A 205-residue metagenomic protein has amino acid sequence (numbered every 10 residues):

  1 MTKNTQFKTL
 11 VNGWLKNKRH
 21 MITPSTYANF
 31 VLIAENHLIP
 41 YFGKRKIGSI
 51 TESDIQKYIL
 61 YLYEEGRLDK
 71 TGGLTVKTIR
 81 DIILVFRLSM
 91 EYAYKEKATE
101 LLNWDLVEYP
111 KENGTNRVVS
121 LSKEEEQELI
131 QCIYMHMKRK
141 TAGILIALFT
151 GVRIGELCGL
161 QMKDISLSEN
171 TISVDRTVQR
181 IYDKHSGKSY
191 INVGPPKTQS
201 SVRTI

Functional and structural regions predicted by a protein language model:
M1-S49, S53-Q56: N-terminal DNA-binding module of tyrosine recombinases/phage integrases
N12-K16, V31-I39, Q56-Y63, R87 (+2 more regions): Amphipathic, well-packed alpha-helical segments that form the structural scaffold of globular domains
H20, G48, G72, V119-S120 (+1 more regions): Helix-turn-helix-type domain boundary/helix-start signal
I33, H37, R45-S53, K57 (+2 more regions): N-terminal DNA-binding recognition helix of tyrosine site-specific recombinases/integrases
F42, Y63, Y94, A147-L148: Alpha-helix C-terminal capping/helix-coil junction sites
E65-G73, H185, S189-N192: Intrinsically disordered, low-complexity Ser/Thr- and acidic-rich flexible linkers and loops, especially at boundaries
G72-V76, R80-I82, K95, T99-I154 (+3 more regions): Basic, Lys/Arg- and aromatic-enriched nucleic-acid-binding interface segment
S173, Y182-K184, N192-I205: C-terminal catalytic core of Y-nucleophile DNA break-rejoin enzymes
